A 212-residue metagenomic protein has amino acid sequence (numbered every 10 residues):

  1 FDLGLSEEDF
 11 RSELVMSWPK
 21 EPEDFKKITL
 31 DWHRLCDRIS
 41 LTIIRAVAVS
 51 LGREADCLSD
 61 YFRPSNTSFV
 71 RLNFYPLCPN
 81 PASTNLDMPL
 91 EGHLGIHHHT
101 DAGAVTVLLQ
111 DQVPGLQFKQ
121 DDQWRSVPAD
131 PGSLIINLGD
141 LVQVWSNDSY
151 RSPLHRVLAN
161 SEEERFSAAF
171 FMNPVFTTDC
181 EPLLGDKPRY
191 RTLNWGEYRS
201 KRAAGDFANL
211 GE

Functional and structural regions predicted by a protein language model:
F1-E212: Peripheral, non-catalytic segments flanking oxidoreductase cores
